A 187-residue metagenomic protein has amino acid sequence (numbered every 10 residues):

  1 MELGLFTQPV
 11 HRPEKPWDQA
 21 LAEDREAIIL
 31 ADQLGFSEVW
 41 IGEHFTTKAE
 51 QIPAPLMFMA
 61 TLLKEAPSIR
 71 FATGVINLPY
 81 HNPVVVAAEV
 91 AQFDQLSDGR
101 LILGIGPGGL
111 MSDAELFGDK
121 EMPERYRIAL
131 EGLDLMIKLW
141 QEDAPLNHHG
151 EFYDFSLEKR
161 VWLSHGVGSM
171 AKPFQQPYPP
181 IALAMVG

Functional and structural regions predicted by a protein language model:
M1-F71, Y178-P179: N-terminal beta1-alpha1-beta2 module of alpha/beta enzyme domains
Q8-V10, H44, I76-L78, G106-L110 (+1 more regions): Active-site beta-loop-alpha junctions enriched in small/polar residues
H11-K15, N77, L116, K120: Short coil/turn segments at secondary-structure junctions
P16-E23, E50-A54, H81, V85 (+1 more regions): Alpha-helix N-cap and loop-to-helix initiation/capping positions
A20, K48, L56, P79 (+2 more regions): Flexible domain-boundary/linker segments
D24-A27, M57-M59, S68, G74 (+4 more regions): Short, flexible coil/linker segments at or flanking structured domains
N82-G187: Internal, glycine-rich beta/alpha segment that forms the wall or movable "lid" of small-molecule/cofactor binding
